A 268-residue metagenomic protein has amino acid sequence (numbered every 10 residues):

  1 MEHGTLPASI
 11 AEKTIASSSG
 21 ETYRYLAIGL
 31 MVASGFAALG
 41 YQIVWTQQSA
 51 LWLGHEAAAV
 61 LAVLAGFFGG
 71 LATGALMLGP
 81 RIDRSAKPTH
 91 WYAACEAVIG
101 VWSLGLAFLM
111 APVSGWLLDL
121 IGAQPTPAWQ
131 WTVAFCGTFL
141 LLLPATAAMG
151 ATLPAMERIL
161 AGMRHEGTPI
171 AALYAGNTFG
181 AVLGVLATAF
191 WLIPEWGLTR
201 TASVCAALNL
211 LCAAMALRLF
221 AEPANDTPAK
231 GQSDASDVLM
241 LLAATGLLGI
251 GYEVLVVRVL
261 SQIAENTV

Functional and structural regions predicted by a protein language model:
M1-V268: Alpha-helical transmembrane segments of multi-pass membrane proteins
